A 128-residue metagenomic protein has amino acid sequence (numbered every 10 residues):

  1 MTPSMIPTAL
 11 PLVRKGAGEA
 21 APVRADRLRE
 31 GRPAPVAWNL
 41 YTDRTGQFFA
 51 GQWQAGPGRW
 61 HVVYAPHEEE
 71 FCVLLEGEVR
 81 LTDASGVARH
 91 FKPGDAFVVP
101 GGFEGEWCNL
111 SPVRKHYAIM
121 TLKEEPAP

Functional and structural regions predicted by a protein language model:
M1-Q47: A short, N-terminal "cap"/entry segment at the start of jelly-roll beta-barrel domains of the cupin/DSBH fold
F49-P66, P100-G101: Conserved short histidine dyad/triad with adjacent acidic residue
Q54-A55, A65-L81: Short, conserved beta-strand element in jelly-roll/cupin
S85-G102: Short acidic-glycine-tyrosine-enriched beta hairpin
E106-L110: Short, exposed beta-strand-loop hairpins at the edges of beta-sheets in extracellular/periplasmic proteins
S111-A127: A short hydrophobic beta-strand segment most commonly corresponding to one strand of the jelly-roll/cupin
